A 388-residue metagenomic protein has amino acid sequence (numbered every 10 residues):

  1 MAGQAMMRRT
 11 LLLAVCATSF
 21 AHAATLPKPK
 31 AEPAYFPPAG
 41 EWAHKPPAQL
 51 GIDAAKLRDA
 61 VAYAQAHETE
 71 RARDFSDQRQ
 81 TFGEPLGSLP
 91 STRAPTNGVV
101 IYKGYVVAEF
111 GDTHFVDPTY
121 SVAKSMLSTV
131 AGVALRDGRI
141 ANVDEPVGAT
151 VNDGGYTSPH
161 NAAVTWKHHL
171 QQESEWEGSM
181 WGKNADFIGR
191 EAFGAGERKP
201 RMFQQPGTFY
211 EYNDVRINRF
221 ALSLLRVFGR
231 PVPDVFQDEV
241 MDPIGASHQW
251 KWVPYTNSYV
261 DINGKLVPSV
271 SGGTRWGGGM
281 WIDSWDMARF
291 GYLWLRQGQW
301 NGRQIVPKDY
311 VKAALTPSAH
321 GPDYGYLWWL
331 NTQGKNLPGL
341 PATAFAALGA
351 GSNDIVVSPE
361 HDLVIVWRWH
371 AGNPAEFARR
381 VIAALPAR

Functional and structural regions predicted by a protein language model:
A2, T10, T18-D112, D137-A141 (+2 more regions): N-terminal leader/targeting segments and the immediately adjacent pre-domain N-terminus
A43, Q65, T69-P90, T119 (+2 more regions): Active-site-proximal loop and beta-strand segments within enzyme catalytic domains
D53, G104, P118-V143, H169 (+3 more regions): Active-site SXXK
V106-H114, W176-T256: Catalytic-site signature segments of enzymes, centered on catalytic residues
S125, R216-S223, G278-Q299, N353-H370: Active-site-proximal alpha-helical segments within enzyme catalytic domains
D137-E175, F228-G277: Active-site helix/loop module of the DD-peptidase/beta-lactamase fold, centered on the serine-lysine SxxK catalytic
H248, V253, Y259-T274, T316-V364: Active-site Gly/Thr loop motif
A346-R388: Structured C-terminal helix/loop/strand segments within mature extracytoplasmic catalytic/sensor domains
